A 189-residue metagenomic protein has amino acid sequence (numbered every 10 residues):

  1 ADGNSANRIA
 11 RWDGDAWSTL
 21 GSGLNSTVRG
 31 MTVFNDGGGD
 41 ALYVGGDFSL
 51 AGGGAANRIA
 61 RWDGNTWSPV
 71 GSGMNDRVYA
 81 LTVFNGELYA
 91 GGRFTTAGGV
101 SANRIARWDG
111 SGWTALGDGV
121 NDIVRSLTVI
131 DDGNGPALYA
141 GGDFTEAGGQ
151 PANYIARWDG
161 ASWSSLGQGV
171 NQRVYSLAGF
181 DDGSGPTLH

Functional and structural regions predicted by a protein language model:
A1-H189: Extracytoplasmic surface signature
